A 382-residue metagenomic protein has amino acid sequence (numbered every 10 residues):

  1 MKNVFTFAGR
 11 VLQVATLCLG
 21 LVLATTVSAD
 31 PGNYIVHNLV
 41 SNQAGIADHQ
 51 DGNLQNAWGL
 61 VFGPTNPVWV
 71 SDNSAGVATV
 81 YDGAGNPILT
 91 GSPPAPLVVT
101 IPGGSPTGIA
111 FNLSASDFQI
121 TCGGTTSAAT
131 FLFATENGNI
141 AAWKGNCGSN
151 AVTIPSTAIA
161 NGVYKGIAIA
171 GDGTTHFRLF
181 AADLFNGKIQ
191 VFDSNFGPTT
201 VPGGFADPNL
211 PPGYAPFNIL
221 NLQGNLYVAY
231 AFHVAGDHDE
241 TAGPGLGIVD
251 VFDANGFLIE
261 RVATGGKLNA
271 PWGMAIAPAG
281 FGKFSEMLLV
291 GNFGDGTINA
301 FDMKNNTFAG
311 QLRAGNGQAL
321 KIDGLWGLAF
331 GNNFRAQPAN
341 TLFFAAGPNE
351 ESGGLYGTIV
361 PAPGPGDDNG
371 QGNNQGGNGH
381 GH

Functional and structural regions predicted by a protein language model:
M1-A8: N-terminal secretory signal peptides that target proteins for export/translocation
A8-V11, G63: Loop-to-transmembrane-helix entry motif
V11-A24: Bacterial N-terminal signal peptides
V27-H382: Sequence/structural signature of beta-propeller domains
